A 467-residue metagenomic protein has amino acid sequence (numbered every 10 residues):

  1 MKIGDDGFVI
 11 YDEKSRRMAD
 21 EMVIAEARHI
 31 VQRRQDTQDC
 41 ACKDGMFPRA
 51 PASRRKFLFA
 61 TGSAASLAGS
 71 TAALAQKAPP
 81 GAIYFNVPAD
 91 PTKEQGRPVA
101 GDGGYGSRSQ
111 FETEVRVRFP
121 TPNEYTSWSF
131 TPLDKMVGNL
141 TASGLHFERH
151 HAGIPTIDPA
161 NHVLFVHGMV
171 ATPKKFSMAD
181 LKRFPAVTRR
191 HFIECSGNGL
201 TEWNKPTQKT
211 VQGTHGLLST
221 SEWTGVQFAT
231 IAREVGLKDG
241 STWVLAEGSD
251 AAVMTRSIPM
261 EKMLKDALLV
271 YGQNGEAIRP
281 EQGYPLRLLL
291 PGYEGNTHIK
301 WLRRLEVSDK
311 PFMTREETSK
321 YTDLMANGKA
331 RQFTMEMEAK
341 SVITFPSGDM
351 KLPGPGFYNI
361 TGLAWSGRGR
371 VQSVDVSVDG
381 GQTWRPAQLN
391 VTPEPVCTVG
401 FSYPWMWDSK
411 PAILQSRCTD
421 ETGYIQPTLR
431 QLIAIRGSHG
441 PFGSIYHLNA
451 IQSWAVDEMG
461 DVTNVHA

Functional and structural regions predicted by a protein language model:
M1, F8-I10, M22-A25, K56-T61 (+4 more regions): Hydrophobic transmembrane signal anchors and adjacent membrane-proximal interface regions, especially in viral
M1, Q35, K43-A50, R54-A78: N-terminal export signals
M1-A52: N-terminal secretory signal peptides
D6, G45, P51, R55-F57 (+3 more regions): Short non-domain terminal segments
Y11, M18, K43, K56 (+6 more regions): Intrinsically disordered, low-complexity serine/threonine-rich segments
S15-R16, A27, Q32-R33, P48 (+7 more regions): Short, intrinsically disordered low-complexity segments
D20-E21, Q32, T37-Q38, S53 (+4 more regions): General helical structural elements
K77-A467: Structured, non-membrane catalytic/scaffold regions adjacent to prosthetic-group chemistry
